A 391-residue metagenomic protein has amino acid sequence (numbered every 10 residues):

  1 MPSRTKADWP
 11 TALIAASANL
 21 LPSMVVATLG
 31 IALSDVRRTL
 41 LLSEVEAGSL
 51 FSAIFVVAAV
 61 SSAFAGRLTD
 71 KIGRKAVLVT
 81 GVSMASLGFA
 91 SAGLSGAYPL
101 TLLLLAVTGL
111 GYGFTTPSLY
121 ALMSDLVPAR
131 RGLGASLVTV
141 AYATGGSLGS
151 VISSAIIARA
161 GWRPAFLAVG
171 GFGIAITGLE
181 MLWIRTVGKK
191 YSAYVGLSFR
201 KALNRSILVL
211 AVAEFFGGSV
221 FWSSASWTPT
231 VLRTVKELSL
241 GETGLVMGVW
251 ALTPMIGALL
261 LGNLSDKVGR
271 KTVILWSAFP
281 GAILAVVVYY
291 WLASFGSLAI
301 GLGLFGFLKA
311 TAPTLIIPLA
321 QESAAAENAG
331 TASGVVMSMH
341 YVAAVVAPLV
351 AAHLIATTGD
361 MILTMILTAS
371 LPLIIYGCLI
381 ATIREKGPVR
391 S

Functional and structural regions predicted by a protein language model:
M1-T5, V187-L210: Juxtamembrane intracellular "pre-TM" segments in multi-pass secondary transporters
A27, F55-A63, G146-S147, A251-L259 (+1 more regions): Residue-level signature of mid-helix packing/kink "hotspots" within the transmembrane helices of 12-pass Major
L29-G30, S206-A258: Extracytoplasmic gate region of multi-pass secondary transporters
V60-G96, S265-V268: Conserved MFS/SLC helix-loop-helix module at the cytosolic interface between two early adjacent transmembrane helices
L104-Y142: Cytoplasmic helix-loop-helix junction between adjacent transmembrane helices in 12-TM secondary transporters
G170-K190, Y376-I383: C-terminal membrane-cytosol helix-exit motif in multi-pass small-molecule transporters
K271-I316: C-terminal transmembrane helical hairpin of 12-TM major facilitator-type secondary transporters
S323-T358: A late C-terminal transmembrane helix in Major Facilitator Superfamily
